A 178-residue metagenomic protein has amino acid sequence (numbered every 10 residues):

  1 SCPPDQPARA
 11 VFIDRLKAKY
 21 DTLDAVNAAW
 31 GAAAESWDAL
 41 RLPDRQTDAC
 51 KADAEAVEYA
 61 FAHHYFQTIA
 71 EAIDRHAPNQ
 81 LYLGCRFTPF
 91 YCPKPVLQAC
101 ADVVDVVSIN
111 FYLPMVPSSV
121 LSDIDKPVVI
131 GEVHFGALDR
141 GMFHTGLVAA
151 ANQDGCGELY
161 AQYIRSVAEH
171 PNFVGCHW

Functional and structural regions predicted by a protein language model:
S1-L97: Polysaccharide-binding and catalytic clefts of secreted carbohydrate-active enzymes
A25, A29-E35, D123-F135, W178: Short secondary-structure transition/capping segments
A39-L40, S122, A149-A150: Alpha-helix boundary/interfacial micro-motifs
D48-A54, D139-G155: Short flexible/disordered coil segments
A56-G146, A161-R165: Glycoside hydrolase catalytic-domain groove-lining segments
A149-W178: C-terminal structured "cap/appendage" subdomains that terminate the fold
